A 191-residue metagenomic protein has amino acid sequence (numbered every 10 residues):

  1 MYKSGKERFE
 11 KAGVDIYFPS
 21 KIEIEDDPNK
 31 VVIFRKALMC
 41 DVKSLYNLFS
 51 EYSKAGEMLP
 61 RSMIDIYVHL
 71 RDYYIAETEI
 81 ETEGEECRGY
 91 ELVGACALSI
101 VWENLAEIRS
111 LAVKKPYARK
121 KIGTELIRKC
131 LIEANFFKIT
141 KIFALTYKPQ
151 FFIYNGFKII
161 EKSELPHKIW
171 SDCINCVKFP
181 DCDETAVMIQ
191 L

Functional and structural regions predicted by a protein language model:
D15-S20, L165-L191: C-terminal "cap" of GNAT-fold acetyltransferases
V31-L45: A short beta-loop-alpha structural element at the N-terminal edge of CoA-dependent acyl/N-acetyltransferase catalytic
N47-E81: Active-site rim helix/loop that mediates acceptor-substrate recognition in acyltransferases
I75, G89-I100, N104-A112: Conserved beta-strand in the GNAT
K114-E125, F137, Y154: Conserved glycine-rich acetyl-CoA-binding loop
R119-I132, A144: Conserved acetyl-CoA-binding loop-helix of GNAT-fold acetyltransferases
A134-Y147: Conserved GNAT acetyl-CoA-binding A-motif
T146-D172: Conserved active-site alpha-helix within GNAT-family acetyltransferase domains
